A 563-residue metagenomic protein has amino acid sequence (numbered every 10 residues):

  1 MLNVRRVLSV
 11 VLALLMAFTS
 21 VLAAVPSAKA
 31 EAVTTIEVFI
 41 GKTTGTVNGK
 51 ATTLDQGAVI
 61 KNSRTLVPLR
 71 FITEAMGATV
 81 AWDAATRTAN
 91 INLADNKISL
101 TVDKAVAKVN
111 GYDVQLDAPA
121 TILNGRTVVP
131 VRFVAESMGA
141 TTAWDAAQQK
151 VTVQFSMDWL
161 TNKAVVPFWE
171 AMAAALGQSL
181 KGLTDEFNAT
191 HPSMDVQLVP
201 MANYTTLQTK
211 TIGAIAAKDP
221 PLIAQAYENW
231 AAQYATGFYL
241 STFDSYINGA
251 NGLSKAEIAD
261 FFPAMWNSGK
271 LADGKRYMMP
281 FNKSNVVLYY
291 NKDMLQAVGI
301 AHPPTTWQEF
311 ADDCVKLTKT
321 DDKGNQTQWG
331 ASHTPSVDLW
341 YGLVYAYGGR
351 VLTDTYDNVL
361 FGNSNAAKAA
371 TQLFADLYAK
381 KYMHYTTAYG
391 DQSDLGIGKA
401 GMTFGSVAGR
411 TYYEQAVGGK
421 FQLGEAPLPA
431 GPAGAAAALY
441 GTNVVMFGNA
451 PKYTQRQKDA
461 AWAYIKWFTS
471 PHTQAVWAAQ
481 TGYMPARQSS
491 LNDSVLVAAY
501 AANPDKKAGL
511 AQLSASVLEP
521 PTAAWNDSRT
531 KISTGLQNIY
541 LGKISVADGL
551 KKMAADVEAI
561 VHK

Functional and structural regions predicted by a protein language model:
L2-N162: Primary recognition of N-terminal secretory signal peptides and signal-anchoring hydrophobic helices
E186-F261, Q296-T305, K399-M402, A486 (+2 more regions): Extracytoplasmic "Venus flytrap"/periplasmic binding protein-like
A189-T190, K275, V298, K368 (+3 more regions): Extracytoplasmic/periplasmic substrate-recognition and gating elements
E228-N285, G418, Q422-P429, V495-A501 (+1 more regions): Hinge/lid segment of periplasmic solute-binding proteins
A231-Y239, D244-N248, P263-H302, H333-Y356 (+2 more regions): Periplasmic solute-binding protein
D244-F261, D321-G324, W329-G330, G349-A369 (+6 more regions): Short, solvent-exposed loop/beta-turn-alpha elements that line the ligand-binding surface or hinge of extracytoplasmic
A259-D260, A426, A479-T534, N538: Long, aromatic- and glycine/proline-rich binding clefts that accommodate carbohydrate-like moieties
D313-T318, Y356-T386: Glycine-centered hinge/linker elements that transmit conformational signals in sensory and ligand-binding systems
